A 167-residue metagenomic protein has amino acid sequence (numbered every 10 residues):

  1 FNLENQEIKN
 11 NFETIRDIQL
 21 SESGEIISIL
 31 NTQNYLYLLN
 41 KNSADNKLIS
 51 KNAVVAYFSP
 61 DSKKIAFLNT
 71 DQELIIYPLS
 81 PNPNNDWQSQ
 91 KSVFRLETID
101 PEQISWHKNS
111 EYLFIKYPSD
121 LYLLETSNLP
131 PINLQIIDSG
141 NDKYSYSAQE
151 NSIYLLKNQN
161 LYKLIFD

Functional and structural regions predicted by a protein language model:
F1-N11, N31-I49, T70-E97, P118-I136 (+1 more regions): Surface-exposed loop/turn elements that mediate protein-protein interactions on large endomembrane-trafficking
F1-N2, Q19-S23, N31, H107 (+2 more regions): Recognizes the extracellular SEMA beta-propeller fold with strongest preference for semaphorin/plexin SEMA domains
F12-L20, S50-K63, T98-W106, S139-S152: Repeated scaffold domains used in trafficking and secretory/extracellular systems, primarily beta-propellers
I26-I27, I65, Y112-L113, S152-I153: Hydrophobic beta-strand positions that form the internal "hydrophobic ladder" of WD40/Gbeta-like beta-propeller blades
S62-A66, T70-D71: N-terminal trafficking/processing presequences and adjacent post-cleavage segments of proteins routed to secretion
E102-E150: Ankyrin-repeat and related helical/solenoid repeat scaffolds used for protein-protein interactions
S145-D167: Acidic, small-residue rich beta-repeat scaffolds with periodic aromatic anchors
